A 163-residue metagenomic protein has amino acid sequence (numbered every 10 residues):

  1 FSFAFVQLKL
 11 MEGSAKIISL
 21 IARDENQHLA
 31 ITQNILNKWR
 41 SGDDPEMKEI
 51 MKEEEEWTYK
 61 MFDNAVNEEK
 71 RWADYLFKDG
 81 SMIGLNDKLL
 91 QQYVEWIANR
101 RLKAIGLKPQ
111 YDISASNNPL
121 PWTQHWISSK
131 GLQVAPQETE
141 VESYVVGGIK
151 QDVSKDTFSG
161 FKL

Functional and structural regions predicted by a protein language model:
F1-L8, A30: Alpha-helical bundle segments that constitute or directly flank the non-heme di-iron/ferroxidase center
L8-G13, L76: Surface-exposed flexible segments
M11-E25, E53: Alpha-helical scaffold segments that form or flank carboxylate-/histidine-based iron centers
E12-G13, L29, D43-M47: Short, flexible/disordered secondary-structure transition segments
G13-I17, N34-W39: Long, histidine/aromatic-enriched segments associated with O2/redox biology
I21-L36, A65, E69: Alpha-helical transition-metal enzyme core signature, strongest for iron centers
S41-L163: Extended, helix-rich structural scaffolds rather than catalytic motifs
